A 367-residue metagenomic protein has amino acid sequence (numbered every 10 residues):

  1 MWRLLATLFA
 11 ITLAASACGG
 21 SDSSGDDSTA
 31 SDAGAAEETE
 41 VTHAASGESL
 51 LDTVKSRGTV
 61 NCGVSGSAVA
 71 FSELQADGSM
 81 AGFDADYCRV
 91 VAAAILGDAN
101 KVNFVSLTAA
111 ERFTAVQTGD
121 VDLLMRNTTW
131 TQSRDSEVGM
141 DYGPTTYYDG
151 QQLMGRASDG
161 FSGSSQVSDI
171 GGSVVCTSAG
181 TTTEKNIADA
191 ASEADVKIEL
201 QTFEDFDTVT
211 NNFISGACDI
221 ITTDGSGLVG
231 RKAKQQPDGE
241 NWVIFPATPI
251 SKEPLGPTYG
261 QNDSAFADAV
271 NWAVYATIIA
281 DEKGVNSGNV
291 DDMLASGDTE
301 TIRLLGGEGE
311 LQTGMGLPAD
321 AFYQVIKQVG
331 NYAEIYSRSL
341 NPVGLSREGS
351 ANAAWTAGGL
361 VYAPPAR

Functional and structural regions predicted by a protein language model:
M1-S16: Sec-dependent bacterial lipoprotein signal peptides
A17-A33: Bacterial lipoprotein signal-peptidase II cleavage site
E38-A44, D86, A93, A157-F161 (+3 more regions): Extended ligand-binding regions for polar small-molecule ligands
H43-L124, A354, G358: Extracytoplasmic small-molecule ligand-binding "clamshell" domains of the periplasmic binding protein/Venus flytrap
G47-E48, V102-T114, S162-G163, L200-S215: Short helix-initiation/N-cap motifs at beta->coil->alpha
N61-A70, M80-I95, T129, D149-T210 (+1 more regions): Bilobed "Venus flytrap"/periplasmic-binding protein-like clamshell domains and structurally analogous long
R89, A93, K101-D169, L228-I250 (+1 more regions): Acidic, polar ligand-binding/catalytic clefts
V91, V116-Q117, I170, F213-I214 (+2 more regions): Hydrophobic residues within well-ordered alpha-helices
